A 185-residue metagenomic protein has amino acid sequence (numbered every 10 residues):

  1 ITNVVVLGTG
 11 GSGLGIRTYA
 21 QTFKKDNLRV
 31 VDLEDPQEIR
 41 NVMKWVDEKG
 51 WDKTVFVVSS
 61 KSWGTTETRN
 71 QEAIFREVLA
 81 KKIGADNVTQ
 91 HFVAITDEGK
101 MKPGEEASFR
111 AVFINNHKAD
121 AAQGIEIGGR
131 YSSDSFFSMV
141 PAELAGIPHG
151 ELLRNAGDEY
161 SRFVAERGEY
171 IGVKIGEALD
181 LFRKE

Functional and structural regions predicted by a protein language model:
I1-T2, V42-T54, A178-E185: Glycine-rich phosphate/diphosphate-binding loops that line cofactor/substrate pockets in enzymes
I1-V4, L14: Low-complexity, highly charged intrinsically disordered N-terminal segments that act as targeting/localization
N3-L7, V55, V93: Conserved beta-strand elements of the Class I
T9-S12, K61-G64, E98: Short glycine-rich anion-binding loops that position phosphate/pyrophosphate groups of nucleotides and phosphorylated
G15-A20, N41-K44, E67-A73, K102-R110 (+1 more regions): Short acidic, glycine/serine/threonine-rich loops at helix termini
R17-V55: Glycine-rich oxoanion-binding loops at beta->alpha junctions
K81-E185: Active-site phosphate/pyrophosphate-binding segments
